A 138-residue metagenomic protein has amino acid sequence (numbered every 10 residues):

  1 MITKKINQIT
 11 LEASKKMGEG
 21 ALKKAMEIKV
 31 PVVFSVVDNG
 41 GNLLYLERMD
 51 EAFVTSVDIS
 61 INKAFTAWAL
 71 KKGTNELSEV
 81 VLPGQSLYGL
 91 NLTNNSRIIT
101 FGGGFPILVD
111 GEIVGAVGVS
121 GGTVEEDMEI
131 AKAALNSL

Functional and structural regions predicted by a protein language model:
M1-L138: Flexible, solvent-exposed loop/hinge segments and secondary-structure transition points
